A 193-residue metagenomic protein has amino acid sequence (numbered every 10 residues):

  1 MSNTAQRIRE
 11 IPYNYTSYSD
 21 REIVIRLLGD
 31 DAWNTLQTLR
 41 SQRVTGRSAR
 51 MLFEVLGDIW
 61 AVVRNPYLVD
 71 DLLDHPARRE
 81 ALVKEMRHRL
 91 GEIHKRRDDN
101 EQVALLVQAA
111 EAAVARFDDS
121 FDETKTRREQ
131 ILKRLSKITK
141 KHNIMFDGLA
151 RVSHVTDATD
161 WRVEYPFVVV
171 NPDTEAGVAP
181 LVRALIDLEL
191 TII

Functional and structural regions predicted by a protein language model:
M1-I193: Noncatalytic alpha-helical scaffold of FAD-dependent oxidoreductases
